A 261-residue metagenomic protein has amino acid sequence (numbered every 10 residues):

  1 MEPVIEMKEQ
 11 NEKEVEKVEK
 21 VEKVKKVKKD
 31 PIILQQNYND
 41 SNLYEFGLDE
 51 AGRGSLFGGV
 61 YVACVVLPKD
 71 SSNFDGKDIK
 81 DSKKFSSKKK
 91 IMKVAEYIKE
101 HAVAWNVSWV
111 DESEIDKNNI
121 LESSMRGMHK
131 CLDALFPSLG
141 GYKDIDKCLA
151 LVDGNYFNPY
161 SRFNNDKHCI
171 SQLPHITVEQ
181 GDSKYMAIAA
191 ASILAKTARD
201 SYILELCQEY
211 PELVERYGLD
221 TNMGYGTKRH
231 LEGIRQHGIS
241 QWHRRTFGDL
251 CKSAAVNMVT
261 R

Functional and structural regions predicted by a protein language model:
M1-R261: RNase H-like, Mg2+-dependent phosphodiesterase core, and more generally RNA phosphate-backbone-engaging helix-loop
